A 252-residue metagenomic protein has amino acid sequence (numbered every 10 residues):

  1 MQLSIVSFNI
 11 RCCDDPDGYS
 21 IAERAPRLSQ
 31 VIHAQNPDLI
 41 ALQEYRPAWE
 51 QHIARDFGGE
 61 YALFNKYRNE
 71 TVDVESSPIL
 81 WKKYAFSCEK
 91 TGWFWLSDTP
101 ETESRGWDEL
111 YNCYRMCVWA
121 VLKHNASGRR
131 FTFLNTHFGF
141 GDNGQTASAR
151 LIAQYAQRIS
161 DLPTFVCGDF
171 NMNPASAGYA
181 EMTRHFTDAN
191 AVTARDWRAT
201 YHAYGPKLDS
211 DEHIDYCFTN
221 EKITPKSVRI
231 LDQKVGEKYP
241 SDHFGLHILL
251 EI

Functional and structural regions predicted by a protein language model:
M1-D56, R68-E75, I252: N-terminal, active-site-proximal structural segment of metallo-dependent hydrolase catalytic domains
Q2-D14, K90-F94, W119, R129-G139: Active-site-proximal beta-strand elements of phosphoester/diester hydrolases
L3, D38-L39, F131, P163-F165 (+1 more regions): Short, Asp-centered acidic motifs that coordinate Mg2+ and/or phosphate in catalytic or ligand-binding sites
C13-D17, L96-E109, N135-N143: Surface-exposed cleft-lining segments at the edges of enzyme active sites
L39-R130, R229-I230: Structured beta-strand-rich core segments of catalytic domains in phosphoester-bond hydrolases
Y114-T136, G144-F170, G178-A180: His/acidic metal-ligating clusters that form di-metal
D142, A156-F165, N171-I252: Metal-dependent phosphoester-hydrolase catalytic domains
